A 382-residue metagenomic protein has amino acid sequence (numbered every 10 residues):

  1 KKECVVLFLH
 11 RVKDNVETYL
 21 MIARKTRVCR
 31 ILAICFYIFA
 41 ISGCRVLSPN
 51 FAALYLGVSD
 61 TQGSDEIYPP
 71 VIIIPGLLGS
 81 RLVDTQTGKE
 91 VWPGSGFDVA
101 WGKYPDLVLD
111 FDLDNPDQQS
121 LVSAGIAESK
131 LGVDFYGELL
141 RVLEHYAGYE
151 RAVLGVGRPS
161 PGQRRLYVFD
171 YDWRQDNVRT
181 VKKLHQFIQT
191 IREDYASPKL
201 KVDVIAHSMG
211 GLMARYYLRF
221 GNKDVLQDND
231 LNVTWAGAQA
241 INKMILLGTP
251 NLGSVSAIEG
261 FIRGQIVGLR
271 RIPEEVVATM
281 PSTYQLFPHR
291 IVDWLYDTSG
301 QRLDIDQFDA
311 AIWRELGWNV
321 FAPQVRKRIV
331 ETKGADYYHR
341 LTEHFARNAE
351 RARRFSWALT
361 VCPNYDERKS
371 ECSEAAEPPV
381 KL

Functional and structural regions predicted by a protein language model:
K1-K25: N-terminal secretory signal peptides that target proteins for export/translocation
I22, C44, P379-V380: Defense-system signaling and execution modules centered on TIR/cGAS-STING-like, death/scaffold domains and their
K25-I31: Hydrophobic alpha-helical segments, especially transmembrane helices and their immediate juxtamembrane helical caps
I31-S42: Bacterial N-terminal signal peptides
G43-I205, M209-F308, I312-E315, N319: N-terminal non-catalytic accessory region
E331-L382: C-terminal subdomain of alpha/beta-hydrolase-fold enzymes, centered on the catalytic histidine and its supporting
